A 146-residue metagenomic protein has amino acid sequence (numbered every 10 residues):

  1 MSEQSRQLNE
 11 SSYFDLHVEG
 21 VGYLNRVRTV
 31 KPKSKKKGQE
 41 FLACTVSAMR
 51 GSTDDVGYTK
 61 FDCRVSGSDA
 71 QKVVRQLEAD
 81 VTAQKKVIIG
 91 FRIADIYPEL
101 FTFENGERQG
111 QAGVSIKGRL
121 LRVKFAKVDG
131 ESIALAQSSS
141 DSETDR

Functional and structural regions predicted by a protein language model:
M1-R146: Single-stranded nucleic acid-binding surfaces, predominantly the OB-fold ssDNA-binding core
